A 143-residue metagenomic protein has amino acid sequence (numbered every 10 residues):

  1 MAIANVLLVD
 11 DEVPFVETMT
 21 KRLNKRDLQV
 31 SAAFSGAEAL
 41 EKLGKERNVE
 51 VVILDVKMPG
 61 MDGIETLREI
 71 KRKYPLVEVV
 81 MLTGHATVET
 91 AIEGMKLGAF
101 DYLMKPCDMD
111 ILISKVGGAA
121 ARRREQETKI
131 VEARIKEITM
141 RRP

Functional and structural regions predicted by a protein language model:
V13-S31, A119: Two-component/phosphorelay signaling modules centered on CheY-like receiver
A32-E41, G63: Helix N-cap/capping motif at the beta->alpha junctions
E41, I64-L76: Short amphipathic alpha-helix used as the core "switch/output" element in two-component signaling
M58: Receiver (REC) domain active-site loop signature in two-component systems and cognate sites in sensor histidine kinases
C107-G117: C-terminal output helix
A121-P143: CheY-like receiver
